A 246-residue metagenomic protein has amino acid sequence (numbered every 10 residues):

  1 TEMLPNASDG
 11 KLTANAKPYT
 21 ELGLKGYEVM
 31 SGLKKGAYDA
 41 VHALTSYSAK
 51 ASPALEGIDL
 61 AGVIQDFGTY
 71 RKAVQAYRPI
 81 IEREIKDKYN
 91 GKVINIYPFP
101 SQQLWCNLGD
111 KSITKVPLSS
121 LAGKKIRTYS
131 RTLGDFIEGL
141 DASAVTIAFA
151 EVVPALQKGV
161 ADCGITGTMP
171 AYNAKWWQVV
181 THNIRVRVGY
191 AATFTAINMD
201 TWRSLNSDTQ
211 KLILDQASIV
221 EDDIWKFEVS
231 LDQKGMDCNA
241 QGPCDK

Functional and structural regions predicted by a protein language model:
T1-G68, D87, K92-K246: N-terminal secretory/targeting leader peptides
K72-N90: Hinge/lid segment of periplasmic solute-binding proteins
